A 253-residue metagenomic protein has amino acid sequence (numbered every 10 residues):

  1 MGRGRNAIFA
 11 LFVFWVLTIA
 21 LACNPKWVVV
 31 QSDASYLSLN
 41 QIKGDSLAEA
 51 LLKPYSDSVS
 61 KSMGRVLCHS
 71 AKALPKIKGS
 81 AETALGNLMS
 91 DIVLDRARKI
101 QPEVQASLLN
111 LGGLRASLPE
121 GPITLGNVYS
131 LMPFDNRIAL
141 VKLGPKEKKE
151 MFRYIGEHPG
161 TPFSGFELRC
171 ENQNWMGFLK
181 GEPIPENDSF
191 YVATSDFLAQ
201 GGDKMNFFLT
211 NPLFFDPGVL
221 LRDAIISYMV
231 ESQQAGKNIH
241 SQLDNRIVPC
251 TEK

Functional and structural regions predicted by a protein language model:
G2-L11: Bacterial N-terminal signal peptides that target proteins for export
I19-A22: C-terminal motif of bacterial Sec signal peptides marking the signal peptidase cleavage site
P25-S38, N87-S90, L94-R96, P102-S107 (+1 more regions): Feature captures C-terminal
S32-Y55: Post-signal peptide N-terminal segment of mature Sec-exported envelope proteins
A48, L52, S56, M63 (+4 more regions): Generic structural signal for well-ordered, non-membrane alpha-helical segments in soluble metabolic enzymes
P54-S70, I123-G126, D196-Q200: Short, compositionally biased low-complexity segments
S62-G79, M205-L209: Acidic/histidine-rich, surface-exposed loop or edge segments in extracytoplasmic proteins
